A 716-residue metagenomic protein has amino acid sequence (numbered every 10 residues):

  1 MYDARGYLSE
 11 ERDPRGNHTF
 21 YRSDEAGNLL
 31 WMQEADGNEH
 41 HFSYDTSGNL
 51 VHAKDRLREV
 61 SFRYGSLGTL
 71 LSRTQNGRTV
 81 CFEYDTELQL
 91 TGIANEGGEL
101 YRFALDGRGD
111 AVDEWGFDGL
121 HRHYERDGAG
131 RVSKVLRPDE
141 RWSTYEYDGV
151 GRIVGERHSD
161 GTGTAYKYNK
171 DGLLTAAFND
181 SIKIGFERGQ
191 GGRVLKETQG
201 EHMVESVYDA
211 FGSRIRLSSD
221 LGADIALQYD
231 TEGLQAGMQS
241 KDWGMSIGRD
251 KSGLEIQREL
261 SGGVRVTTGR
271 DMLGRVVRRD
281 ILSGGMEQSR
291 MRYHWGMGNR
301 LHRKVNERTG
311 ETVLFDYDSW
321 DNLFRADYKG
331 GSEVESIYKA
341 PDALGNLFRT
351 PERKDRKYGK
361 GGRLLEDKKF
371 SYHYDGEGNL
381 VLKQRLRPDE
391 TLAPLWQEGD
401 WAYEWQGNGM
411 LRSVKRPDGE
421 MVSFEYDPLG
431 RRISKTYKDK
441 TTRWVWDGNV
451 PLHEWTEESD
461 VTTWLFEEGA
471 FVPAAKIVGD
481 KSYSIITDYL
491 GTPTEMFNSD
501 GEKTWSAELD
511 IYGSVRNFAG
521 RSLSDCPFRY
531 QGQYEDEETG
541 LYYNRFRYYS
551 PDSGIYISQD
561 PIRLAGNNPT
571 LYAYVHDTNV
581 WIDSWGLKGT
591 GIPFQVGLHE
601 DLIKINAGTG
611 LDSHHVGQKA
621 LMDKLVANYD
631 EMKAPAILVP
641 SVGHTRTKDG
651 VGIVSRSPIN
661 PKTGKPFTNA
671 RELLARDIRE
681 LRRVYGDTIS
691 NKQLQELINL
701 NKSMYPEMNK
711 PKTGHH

Functional and structural regions predicted by a protein language model:
M1-D13, N17-E34, N38-D55, E59-N95 (+24 more regions): Beta-strand elements of repeat-based all-beta scaffolds
D342-A343, R353-K360, G479-R545, N579-W581: A motif-centric feature for acidic-aromatic and gly/ser/thr-rich catalytic loops and repeats
G378-L380, R432, G491-P493, L509 (+3 more regions): Cysteine-centered, disulfide-bonded loop motifs in secreted/extracellular proteins
T391-L395, R563, N628: Short consensus segments that form the blades of beta-propeller domains, in both extracellular/periplasmic
D427-L429: Anionic, Ser/Thr-rich low-complexity intrinsically disordered regions
E458, E467-E468, V478, S522-L523 (+3 more regions): Extracellular/periplasmic catalytic domains that process cell-envelope and extracellular macromolecules
E495-M496, S514-R516, R547-I557, P561-I562 (+1 more regions): Short, low-complexity export/processing leader segments characterized by acidic and small residues
K588-H716: Catalytic toxin/effector domains delivered as secreted proteins or via bacterial secretion systems
